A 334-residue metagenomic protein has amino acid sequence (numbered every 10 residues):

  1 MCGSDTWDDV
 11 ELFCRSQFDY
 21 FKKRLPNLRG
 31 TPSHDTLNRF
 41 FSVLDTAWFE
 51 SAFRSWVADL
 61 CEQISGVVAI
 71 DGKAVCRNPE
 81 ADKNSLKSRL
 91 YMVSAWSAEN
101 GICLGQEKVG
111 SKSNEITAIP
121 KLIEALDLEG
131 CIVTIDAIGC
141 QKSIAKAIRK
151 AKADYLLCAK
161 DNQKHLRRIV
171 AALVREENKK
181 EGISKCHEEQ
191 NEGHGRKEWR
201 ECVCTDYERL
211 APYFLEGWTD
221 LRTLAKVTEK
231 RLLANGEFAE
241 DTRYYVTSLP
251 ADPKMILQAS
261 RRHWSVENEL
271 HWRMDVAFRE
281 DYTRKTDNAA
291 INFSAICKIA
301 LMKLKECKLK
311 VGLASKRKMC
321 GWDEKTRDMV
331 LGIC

Functional and structural regions predicted by a protein language model:
M1-I135, C140-S143, K310, G332: Conserved, well-structured functional cores that handle cations and Mg-NTP chemistry
V10, P250-R284: Short amphipathic alpha-helical "interface-anchor" segments enriched in bulky aromatics
E11, F53-S55, G182-E188, L270-V276 (+1 more regions): Short coil/turn segments at secondary-structure boundaries
Q17, R273-C334: A short, flexible helix-boundary coil/loop motif
D71, Y155, E267: Residue-level signature of catalytic and energy-coupling elements of molecular machines, predominantly ATP/GTP-dependent
I102-E192: Nuclease catalytic cores that cleave nucleic-acid phosphodiester bonds, predominantly acidic two-metal-ion
K160-R262: An anionic, glycine-rich sequence signature occurring as long contiguous blocks
